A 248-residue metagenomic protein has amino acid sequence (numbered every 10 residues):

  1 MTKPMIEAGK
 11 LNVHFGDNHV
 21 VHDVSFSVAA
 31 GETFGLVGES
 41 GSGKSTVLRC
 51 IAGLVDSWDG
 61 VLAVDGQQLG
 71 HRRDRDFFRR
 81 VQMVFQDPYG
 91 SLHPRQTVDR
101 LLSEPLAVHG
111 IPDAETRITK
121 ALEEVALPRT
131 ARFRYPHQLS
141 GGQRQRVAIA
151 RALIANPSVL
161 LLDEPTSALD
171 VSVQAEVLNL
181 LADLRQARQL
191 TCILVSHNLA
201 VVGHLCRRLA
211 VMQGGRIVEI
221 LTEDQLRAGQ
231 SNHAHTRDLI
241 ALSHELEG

Functional and structural regions predicted by a protein language model:
A52: Helix-to-loop junction immediately C-terminal to a conserved catalytic motif
Q68-Q82, Q96, R100, V108 (+1 more regions): ABC ATPase NBD coupling module
E115-T130, A241: Conserved ABC ATPase "signature" region
Y135-L139, Q143: Conserved ABC ATPase signature
A228-G248: C-terminal boundary and immediately downstream tail of ABC-type ATPase nucleotide-binding domains
